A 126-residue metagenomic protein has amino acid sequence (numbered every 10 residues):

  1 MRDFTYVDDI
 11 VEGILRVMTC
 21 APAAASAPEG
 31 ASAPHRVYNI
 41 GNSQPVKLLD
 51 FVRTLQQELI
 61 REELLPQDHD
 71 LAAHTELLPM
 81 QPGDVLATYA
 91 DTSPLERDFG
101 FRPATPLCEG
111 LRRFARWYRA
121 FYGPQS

Functional and structural regions predicted by a protein language model:
M1-S126: C-terminal substrate-binding subdomain of Rossmann-fold SDR/epimerase-dehydratase oxidoreductases
